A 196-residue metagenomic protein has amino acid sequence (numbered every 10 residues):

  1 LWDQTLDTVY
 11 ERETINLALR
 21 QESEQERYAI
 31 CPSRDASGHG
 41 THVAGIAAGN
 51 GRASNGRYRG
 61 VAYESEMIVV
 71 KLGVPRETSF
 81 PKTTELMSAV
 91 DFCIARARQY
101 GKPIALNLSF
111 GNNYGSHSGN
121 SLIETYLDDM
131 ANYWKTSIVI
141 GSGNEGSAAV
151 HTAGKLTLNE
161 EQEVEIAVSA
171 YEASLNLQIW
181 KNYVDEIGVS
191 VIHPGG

Functional and structural regions predicted by a protein language model:
L1-T84, G101, K135, A173-L175 (+1 more regions): Subtilisin-like serine protease catalytic core
V74-Q162, Y171-G195: Substrate-binding/access-modulating region of protease and related hydrolase catalytic domains
V164-I166: Autoprocessing Asn-cyclization modules and mimics
